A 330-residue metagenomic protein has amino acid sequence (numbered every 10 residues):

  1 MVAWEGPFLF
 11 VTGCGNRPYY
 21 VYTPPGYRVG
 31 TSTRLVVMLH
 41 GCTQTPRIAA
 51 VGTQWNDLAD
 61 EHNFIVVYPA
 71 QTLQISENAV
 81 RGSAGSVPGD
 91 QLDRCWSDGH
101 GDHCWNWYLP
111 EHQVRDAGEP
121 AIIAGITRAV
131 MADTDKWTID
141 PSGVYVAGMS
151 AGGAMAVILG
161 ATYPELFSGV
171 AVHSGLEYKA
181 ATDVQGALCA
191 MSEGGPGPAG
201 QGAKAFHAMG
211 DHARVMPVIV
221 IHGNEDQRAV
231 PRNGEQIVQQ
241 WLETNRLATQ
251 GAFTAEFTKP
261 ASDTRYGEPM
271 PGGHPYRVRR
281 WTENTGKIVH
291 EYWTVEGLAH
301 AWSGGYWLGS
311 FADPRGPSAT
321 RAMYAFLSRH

Functional and structural regions predicted by a protein language model:
M1-L35, R47-I65, V144-A151, M155 (+4 more regions): A domain-start/cap signature at the N-terminus of enzymes
P25-S32, P88-A151, A161, E165-F167 (+1 more regions): Gly/Ser-rich "nucleophile elbow"/oxyanion-hole loop immediately N-terminal to the catalytic nucleophile in hydrolases
H40, G148-S150, G223: Conserved alpha/beta-hydrolase "nucleophile elbow" surrounding the catalytic nucleophile
T43-A129, L176-E177, H274, V278 (+2 more regions): Active-site machinery of serine-nucleophile hydrolases
V146-G148, H173, I221: Short beta-strand immediately N-terminal to the catalytic nucleophile in serine-hydrolase-like folds
L166-E177, A181: A conserved short beta-strand
V220-H222, D226: Short beta-strand/loop motif that positions the catalytic acidic residue of the alpha/beta-hydrolase fold
R228-N233, S303: Conserved alpha/beta-hydrolase "acid-adjacent" motif
